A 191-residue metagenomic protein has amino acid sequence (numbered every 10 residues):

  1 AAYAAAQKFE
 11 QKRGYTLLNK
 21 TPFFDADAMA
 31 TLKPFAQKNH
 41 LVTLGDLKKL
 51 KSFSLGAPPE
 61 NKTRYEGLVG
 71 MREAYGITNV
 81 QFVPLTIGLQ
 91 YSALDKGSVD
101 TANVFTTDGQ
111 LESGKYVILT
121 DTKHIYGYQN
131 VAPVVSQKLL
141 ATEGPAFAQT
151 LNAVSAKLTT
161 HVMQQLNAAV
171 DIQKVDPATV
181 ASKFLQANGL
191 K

Functional and structural regions predicted by a protein language model:
A1-E73, V80-L85, T106-M163, K174-P177 (+2 more regions): Contiguous mixed-secondary-structure segments that line small-molecule binding/active-site clefts of soluble domains
V69-A74, I87-A102: Short helices/loops that flank or line small-molecule/ion binding pockets
